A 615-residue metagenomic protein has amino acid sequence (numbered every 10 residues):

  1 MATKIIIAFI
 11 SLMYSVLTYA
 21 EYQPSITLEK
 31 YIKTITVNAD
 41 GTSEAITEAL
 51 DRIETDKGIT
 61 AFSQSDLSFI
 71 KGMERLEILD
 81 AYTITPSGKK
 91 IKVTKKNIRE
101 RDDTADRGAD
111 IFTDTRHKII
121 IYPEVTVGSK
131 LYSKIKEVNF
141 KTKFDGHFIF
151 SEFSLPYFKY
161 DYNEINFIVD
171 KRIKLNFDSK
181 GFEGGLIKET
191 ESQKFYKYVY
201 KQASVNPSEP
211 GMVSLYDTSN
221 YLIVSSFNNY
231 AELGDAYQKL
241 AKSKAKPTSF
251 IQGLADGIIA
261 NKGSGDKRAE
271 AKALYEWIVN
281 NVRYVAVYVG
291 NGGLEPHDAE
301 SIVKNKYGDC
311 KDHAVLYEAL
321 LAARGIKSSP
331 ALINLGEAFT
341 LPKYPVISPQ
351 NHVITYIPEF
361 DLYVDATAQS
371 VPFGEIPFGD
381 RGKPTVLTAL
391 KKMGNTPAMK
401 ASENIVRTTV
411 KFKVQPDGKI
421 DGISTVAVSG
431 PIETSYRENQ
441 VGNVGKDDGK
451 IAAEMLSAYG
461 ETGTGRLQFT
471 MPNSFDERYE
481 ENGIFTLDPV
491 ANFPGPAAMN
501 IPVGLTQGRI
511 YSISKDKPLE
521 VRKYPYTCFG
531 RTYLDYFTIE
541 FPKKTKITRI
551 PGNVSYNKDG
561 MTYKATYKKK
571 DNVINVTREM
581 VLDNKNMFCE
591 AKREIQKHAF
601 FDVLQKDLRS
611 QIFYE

Functional and structural regions predicted by a protein language model:
A2-I10, T355: Sec-dependent signal peptide recognition, specifically the positively charged N-region followed immediately by
M13-V16: N-terminal signal peptide c-region/cleavage motif recognized by signal peptidases
A20-E615: A sensor for short, sequence-defined functional sites
